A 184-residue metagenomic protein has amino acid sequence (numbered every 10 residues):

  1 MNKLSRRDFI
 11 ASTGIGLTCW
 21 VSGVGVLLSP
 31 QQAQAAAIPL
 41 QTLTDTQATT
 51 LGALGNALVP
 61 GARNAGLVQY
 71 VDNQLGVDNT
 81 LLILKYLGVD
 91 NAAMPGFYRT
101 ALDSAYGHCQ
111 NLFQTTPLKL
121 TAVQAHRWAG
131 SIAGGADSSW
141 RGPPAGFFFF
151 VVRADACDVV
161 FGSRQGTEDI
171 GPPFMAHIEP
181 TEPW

Functional and structural regions predicted by a protein language model:
M1-N2, F148: Coiled-coil-like amphipathic alpha-helices with heptad-repeat character
K3-D8, V21-P60: C-terminal segment of N-terminal export signals and the immediately downstream linker at the start of the mature
R7-I10, H126: Generic structural signal for individual residues within well-ordered alpha-helical segments across diverse proteins
T13-T18: Sec-dependent signal peptide hydrophobic core
A35-A36, T80, I178, E182: Alpha-helix boundary/capping detector
I38-P39, A48-F150, V159: Flexible, low-complexity segments enriched for small/polar residues
D137-W184: Long, amphipathic alpha-helical surface segments
